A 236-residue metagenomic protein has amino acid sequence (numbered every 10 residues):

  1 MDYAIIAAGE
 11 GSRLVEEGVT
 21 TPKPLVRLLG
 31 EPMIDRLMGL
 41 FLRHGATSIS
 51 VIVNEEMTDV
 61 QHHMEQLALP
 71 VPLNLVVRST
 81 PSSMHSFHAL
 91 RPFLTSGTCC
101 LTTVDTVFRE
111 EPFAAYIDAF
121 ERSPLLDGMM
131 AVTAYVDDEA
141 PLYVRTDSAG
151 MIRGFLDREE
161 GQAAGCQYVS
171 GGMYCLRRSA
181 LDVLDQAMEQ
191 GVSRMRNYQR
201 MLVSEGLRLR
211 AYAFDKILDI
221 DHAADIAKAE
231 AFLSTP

Functional and structural regions predicted by a protein language model:
M1-V19, L207: N-terminal nucleotide-binding beta1-loop-alpha1 segment
D2-I5, R13, E31-T103: Conserved N-terminal catalytic core of the sugar/cofactor nucleotidyltransferase
T20-D35: Short catalytic helix/loop segments, enriched in acidic residues and glycine and frequently bearing histidine
M38-G39, M57-V60, H88, E110-E121 (+1 more regions): Short alpha-helix within the catalytic core of nucleotide-sugar-dependent glycosyltransferases
T102, V107-R109, L176: Hydrophobic/aromatic residue at the end of a short beta strand that borders the catalytic acidic motif
P112-A140: Conserved donor-nucleotide/metal-binding helix-loop-beta segment in metal-dependent transferases, i.e., the alpha-helix
E121, M151-L218, A224-P236: Catalytic-core segments of class I nucleotidyltransferases/pyrophosphorylases that form NMP-activated intermediates
R145-M151: Short acidic-glycine loop/turn motifs at beta-strand connectors
